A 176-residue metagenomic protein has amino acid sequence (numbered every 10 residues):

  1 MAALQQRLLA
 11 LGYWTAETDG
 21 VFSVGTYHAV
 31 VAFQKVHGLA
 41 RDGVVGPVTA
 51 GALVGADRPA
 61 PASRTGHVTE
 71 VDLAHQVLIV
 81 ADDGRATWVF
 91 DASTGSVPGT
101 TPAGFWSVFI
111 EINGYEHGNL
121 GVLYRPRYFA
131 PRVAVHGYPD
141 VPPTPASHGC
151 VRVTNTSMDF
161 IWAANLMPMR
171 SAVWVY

Functional and structural regions predicted by a protein language model:
M1, L9-H28, A32-A52: Short acidic, glycine/serine/threonine-rich helix-capping segments at coil-helix boundaries
M1-Q5, Y27, A50, V54 (+5 more regions): Extracytoplasmic/secreted envelope proteins and their assembly/folding machinery, especially bacterial periplasmic
L8-Y13, Q34-R41, D57, D82 (+2 more regions): Sec/Tat-exported extracytoplasmic proteins
T26, T49, T94, T101-P102: Ser/Thr-centric signal marking residues that sit in or immediately flank functional binding/regulatory motifs
A40, A60-R64, T100-F105, I112-Y176: Exported/periplasmic cell-wall-interacting domains
R41, A50-V68: Intrinsically disordered, low-complexity Ser/Thr-rich linker and spacer segments in cell-wall-related proteins
V45, T49, D57, D82-G84 (+3 more regions): A mature extracytoplasmic/lumenal domain signature
A60-T94, W174-Y176: Well-ordered beta-sheet/strand-loop patches within structured domains
